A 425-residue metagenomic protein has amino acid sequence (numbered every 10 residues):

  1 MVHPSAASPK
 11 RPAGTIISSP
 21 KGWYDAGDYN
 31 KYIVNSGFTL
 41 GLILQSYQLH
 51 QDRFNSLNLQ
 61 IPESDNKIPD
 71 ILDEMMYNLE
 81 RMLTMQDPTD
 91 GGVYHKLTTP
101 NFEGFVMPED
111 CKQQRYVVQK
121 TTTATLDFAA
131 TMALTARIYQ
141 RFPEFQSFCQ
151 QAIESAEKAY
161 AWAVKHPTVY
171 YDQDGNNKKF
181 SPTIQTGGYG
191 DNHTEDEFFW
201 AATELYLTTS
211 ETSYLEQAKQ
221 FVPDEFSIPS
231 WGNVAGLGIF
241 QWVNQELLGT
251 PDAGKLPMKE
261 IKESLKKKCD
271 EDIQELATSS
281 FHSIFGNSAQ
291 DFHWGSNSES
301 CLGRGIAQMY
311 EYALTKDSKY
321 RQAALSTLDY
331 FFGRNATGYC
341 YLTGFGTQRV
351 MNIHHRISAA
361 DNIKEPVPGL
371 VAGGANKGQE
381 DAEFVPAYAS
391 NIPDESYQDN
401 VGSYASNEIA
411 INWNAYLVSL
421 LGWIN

Functional and structural regions predicted by a protein language model:
M1-G41, S46, E80, K96-I138 (+3 more regions): Aromatic (Trp/Tyr) and acidic
Q51-F54, M85-D87, V93-K96, R141 (+4 more regions): Short, solvent-exposed loop/turn and secondary-structure capping segments
N66-K67: Acidic, glycine-anchored loop motifs typical of Ca2+
D70-G92: Carboxylate/His-rich catalytic cores and anion/metal-binding grooves
Q86-H95, P167-G175, S210, A277-F281: Proline-centered turn/helix-capping motifs that create local helix->coil transitions or kinks
A133-Y189, T203, V243-D252: C-terminal transactivation domains of fungal Zn(2)-Cys(6)
V222-I228: Solenoid-like repeat scaffolds
